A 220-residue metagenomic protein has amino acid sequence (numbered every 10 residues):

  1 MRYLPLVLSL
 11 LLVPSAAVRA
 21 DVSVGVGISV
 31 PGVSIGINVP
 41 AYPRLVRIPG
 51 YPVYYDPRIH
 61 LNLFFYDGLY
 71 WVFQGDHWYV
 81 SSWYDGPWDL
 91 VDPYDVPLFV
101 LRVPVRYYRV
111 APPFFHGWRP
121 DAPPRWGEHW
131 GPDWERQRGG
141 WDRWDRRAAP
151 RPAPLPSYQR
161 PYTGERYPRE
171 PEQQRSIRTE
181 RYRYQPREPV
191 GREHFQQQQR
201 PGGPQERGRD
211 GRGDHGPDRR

Functional and structural regions predicted by a protein language model:
M1-D21, P189-R220: Classical secretory targeting signals
V22-F195: Low-complexity segments
